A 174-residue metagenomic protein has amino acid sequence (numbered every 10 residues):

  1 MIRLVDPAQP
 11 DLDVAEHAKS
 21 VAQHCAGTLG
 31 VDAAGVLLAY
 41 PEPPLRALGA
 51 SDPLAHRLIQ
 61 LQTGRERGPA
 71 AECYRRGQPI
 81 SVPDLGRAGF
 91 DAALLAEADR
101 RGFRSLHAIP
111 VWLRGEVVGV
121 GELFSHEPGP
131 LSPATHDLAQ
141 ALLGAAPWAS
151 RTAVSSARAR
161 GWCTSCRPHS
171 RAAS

Functional and structural regions predicted by a protein language model:
P7-L48, R57-I59, R67: Helix-loop-beta substructure at the N-terminus of cytosolic sensory domains that couple signal/ligand detection
A39, P44-L48, A55-R104: Regulatory sensory and allosteric helical modules in signal-transduction proteins and certain transcription factors
L95, A108, V120: Short hydrophobic/aromatic beta-strand element in the GNAT-like acyltransferase core that lines or flanks the acyl-donor
S105-W112: Short hydrophobic beta-strand micro-motif common in sensory/regulatory domains
V120, H136, Q140-P147: Allosteric cytosolic regulatory segments
V120-P130, S150: Short beta-strand-to-loop transition segments that serve as allosteric relay/switch motifs in sensory/regulatory domains
S155-S174: Signal-transducing coiled-coil/dimerization helices and immediately adjacent hinge/linker segments that couple sensory
